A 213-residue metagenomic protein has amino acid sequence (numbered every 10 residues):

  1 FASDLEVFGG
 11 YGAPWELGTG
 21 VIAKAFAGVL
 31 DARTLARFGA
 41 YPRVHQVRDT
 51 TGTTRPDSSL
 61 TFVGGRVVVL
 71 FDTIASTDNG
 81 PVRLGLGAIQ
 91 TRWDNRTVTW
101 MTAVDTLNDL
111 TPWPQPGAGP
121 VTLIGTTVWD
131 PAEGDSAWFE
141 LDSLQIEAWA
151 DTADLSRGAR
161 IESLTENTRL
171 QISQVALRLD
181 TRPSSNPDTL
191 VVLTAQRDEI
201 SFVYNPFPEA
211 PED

Functional and structural regions predicted by a protein language model:
F1-D213: Secreted, disulfide-rich extracellular signaling modules
